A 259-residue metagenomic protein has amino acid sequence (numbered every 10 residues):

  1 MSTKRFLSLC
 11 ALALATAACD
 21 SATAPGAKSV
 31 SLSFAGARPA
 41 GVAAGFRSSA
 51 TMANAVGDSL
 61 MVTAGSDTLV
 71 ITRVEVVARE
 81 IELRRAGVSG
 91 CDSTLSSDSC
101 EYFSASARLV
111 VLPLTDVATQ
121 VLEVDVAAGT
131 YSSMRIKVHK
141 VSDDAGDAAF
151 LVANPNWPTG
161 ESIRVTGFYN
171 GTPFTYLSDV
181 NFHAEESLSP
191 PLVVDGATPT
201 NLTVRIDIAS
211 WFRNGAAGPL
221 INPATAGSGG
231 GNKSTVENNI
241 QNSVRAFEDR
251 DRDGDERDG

Functional and structural regions predicted by a protein language model:
M1-C10: Bacterial N-terminal signal peptides that target proteins for export
A15-A18: C-terminal motif of bacterial Sec signal peptides marking the signal peptidase cleavage site
D20-G259: A short, solvent-exposed, low-complexity linear motif enriched for acidic/polar residues with Pro/Gly/Ser/Thr
